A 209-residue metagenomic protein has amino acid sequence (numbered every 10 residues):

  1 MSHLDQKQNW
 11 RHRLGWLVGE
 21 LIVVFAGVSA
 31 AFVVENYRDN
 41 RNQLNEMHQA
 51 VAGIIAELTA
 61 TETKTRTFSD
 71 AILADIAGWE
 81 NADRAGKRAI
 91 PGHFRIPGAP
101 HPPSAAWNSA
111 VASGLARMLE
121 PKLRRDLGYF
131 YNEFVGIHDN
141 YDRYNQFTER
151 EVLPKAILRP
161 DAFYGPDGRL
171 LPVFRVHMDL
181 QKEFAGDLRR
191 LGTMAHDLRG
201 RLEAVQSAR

Functional and structural regions predicted by a protein language model:
M1-G15, V33-R209: Long, hydrophobic alpha-helical segments that serve as membrane-spanning/inserting helices
R11-F25: N-terminal signal-anchor/signal peptide hydrophobic helix marking the start of the first transmembrane segment
I22-S29, V33, Y37: Residues within alpha-helical transmembrane segments of multi-pass membrane proteins, especially transporters, ion
